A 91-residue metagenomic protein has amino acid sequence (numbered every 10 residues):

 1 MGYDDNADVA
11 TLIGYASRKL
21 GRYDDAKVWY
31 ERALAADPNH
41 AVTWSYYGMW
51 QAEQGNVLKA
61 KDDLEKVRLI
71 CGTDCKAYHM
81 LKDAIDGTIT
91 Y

Functional and structural regions predicted by a protein language model:
M1-Y3, A36, L69-T73: Structural marker of alpha-solenoid helical repeat scaffolds
N6, H40, D74-C75: Residue-level recognition of tetratricopeptide repeat
L12, Y46, M80-A84: Canonical tetratricopeptide repeat
K61-Y91: Terminal, low-structured helical/coil segments at or just beyond the last alpha-helical repeat
